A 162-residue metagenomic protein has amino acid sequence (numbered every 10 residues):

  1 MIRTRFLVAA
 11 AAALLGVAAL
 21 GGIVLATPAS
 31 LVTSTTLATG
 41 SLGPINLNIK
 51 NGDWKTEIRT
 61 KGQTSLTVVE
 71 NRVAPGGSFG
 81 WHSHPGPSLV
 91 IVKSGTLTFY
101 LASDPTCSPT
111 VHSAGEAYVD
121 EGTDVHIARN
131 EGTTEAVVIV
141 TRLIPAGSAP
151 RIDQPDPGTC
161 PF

Functional and structural regions predicted by a protein language model:
I2-A10, G16-S65, P109-V111, Q154-F162: A short, N-terminal "cap"/entry segment at the start of jelly-roll beta-barrel domains of the cupin/DSBH fold
W54, K61-P85: Short, surface-exposed binding/anchoring microloops in extracellular/periplasmic proteins
V68-E70, L89, P109-V111, A117 (+1 more regions): Conserved hydrophobic/aromatic beta-strand scaffold that supports enzyme active sites
V73-A74, A102-T123: Short acidic-glycine-tyrosine-enriched beta hairpin
S78-G80, T98, E116-R129: Histidine-centered metal-chelating micro-motifs
S78-H84, L101, P109-T110, R129-E131: Short histidine-centered beta-strand/loop micro-motifs that create catalytic or ligand/metal-coordination sites
H84-P105, A114: Glycine- and acidic-residue-biased ligand/ion/polar-headgroup-sensing regions
S113, G122-A149: Ligand-binding loop in jelly-roll beta-barrel domains
